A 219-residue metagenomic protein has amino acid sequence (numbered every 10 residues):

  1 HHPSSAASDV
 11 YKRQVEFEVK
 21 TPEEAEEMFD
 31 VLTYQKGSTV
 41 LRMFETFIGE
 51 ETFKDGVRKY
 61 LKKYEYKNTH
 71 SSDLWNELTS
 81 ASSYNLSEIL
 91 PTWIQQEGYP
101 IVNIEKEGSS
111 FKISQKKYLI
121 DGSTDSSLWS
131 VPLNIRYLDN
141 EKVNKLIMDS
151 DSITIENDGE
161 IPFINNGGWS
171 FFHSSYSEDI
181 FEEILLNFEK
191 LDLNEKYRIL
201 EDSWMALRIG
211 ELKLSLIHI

Functional and structural regions predicted by a protein language model:
H1-A7, Y11, I217-H218: Single conserved hydrophobic/aromatic residue that forms the stacking wall/gate of nucleotide- or nucleobase-binding
V15-A25, D30-L32, K36-T46, E50-D55 (+1 more regions): Non-catalytic accessory/interaction domains
